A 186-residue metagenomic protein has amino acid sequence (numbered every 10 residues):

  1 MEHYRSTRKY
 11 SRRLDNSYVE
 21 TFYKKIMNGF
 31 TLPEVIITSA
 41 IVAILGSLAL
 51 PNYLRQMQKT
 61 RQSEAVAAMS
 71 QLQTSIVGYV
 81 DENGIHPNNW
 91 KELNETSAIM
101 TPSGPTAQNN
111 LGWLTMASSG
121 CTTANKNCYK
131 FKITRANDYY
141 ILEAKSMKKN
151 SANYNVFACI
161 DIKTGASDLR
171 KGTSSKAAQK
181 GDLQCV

Functional and structural regions predicted by a protein language model:
M1-F30: N-terminal leader/signal peptides at the extreme start of proteins
E2-S6, D81-V186: Periplasmic/extracellular, small/polar-rich flexible segments of pilin-like filament-forming proteins
R8-S11, D15-N16, Q58, E64 (+1 more regions): Sequence-pattern detector for short linear motifs and compositional/periodic biases rather than a specific fold
V19-Y23, V35, I99-M100, L114: Extended hydrophobic/Leu-rich segments
Y23-Y53, M57: N-terminal single-pass transmembrane signal-anchor helix
M27, E64, A136-N137: A generic fold-level signal
R55-I85, E95-I99: Membrane-proximal N-terminal amphipathic helix
